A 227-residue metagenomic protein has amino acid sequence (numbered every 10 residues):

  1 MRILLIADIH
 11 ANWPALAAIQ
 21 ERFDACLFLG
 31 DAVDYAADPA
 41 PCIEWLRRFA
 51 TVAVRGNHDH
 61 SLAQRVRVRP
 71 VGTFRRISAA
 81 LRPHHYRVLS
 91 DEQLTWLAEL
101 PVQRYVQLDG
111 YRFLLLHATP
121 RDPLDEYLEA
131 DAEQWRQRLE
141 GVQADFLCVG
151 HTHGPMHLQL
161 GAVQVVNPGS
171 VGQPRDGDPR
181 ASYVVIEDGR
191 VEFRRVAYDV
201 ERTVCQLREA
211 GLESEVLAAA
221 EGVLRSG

Functional and structural regions predicted by a protein language model:
R2-A98: Core catalytic region of metal-dependent phosphoesterases/phosphodiesterases, especially metallo-beta-lactamase-like
R2-D8, R112-T119, V165-G169: Active-site-proximal beta-strand elements of phosphoester/diester hydrolases
L5, A53, L147, V165-N167 (+1 more regions): Conserved beta-strand scaffold positions in the cores of enzyme catalytic domains, especially in NTP/NDP-utilizing
H10-A15, D34-A37, H58-Q64, D122-P123 (+2 more regions): Active-site environment of divalent metal-dependent phosphoester hydrolases
G72-R76, A80, D109-V142, P174: Active-site-proximal segments of metal-dependent phosphoesterases and phosphodiesterases across multiple
V102-G110, L158-L160: Short acidic-hydrophobic surface loop/beta-edge motif
A130-V166: Anionic-ligand binding region
L158-G227: Acidic, His/Gly-rich catalytic cores of divalent-metal-dependent hydrolytic chemistry
